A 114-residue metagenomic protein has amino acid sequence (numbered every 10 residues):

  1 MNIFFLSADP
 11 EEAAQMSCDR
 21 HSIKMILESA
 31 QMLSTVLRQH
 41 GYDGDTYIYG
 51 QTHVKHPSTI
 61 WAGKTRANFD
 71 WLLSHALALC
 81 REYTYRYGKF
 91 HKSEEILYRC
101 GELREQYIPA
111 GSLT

Functional and structural regions predicted by a protein language model:
M1-R86, H91: An N-terminal structural lobe/cap that precedes and organizes the functional/catalytic core across diverse proteins
H91-E95, S112-T114: Secondary-structure junction/capping motif
E95-E102: A glycine-rich phosphate-binding loop feature that marks nucleotide/adenosyl-phosphate handling sites
E102-T114: Aromatic-residue-lined binding/catalytic grooves and analogous aromatic/hydrophobic interfacial grooves in multimeric
